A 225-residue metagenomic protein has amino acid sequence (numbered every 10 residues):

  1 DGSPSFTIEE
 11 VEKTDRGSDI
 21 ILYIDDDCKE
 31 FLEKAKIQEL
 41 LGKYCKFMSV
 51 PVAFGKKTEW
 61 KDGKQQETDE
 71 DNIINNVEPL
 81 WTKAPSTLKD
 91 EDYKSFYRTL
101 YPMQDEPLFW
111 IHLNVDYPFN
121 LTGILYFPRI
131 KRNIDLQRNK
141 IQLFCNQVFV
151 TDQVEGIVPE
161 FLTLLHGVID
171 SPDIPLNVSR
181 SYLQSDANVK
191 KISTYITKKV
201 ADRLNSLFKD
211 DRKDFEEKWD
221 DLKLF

Functional and structural regions predicted by a protein language model:
D1-D62, N72-I73, C145-V148: GHKL-type ATPase core
D25-D27, E59-W60, L80-P85, H112-N114 (+3 more regions): Conserved short loop/turn motifs at secondary-structure junctions
D26, K131-N133, P175: Short loop/turn segments at secondary-structure transitions that flank enzyme active sites
A35, G63-I169: GHKL/Histidine-kinase-like ATPase module
K43-P51, M103, L164, V168-P175 (+3 more regions): Conserved, well-folded catalytic cores of nucleic-acid-processing and energy-transducing macromolecular machines
L176-D214: Extended, well-ordered alpha-helical scaffold/bundle regions in very large, multi-domain proteins
E216-F225: A contiguous, basic/glycine-rich beta-loop/short-helix subdomain that forms a polymer-engagement track
